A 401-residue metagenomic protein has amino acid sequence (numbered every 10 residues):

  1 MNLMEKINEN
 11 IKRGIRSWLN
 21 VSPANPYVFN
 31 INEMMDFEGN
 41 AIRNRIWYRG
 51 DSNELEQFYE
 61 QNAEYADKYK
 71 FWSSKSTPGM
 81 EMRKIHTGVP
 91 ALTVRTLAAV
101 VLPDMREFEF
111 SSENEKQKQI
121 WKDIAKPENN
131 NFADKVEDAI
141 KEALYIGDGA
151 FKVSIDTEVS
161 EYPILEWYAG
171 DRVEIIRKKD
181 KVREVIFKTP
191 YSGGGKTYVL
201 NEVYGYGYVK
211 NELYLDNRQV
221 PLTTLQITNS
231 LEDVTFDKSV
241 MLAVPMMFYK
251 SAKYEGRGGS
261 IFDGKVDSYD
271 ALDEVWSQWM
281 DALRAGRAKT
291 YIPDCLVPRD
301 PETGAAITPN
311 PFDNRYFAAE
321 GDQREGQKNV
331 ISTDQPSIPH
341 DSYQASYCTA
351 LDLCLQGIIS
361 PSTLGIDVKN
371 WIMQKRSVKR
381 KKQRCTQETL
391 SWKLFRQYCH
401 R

Functional and structural regions predicted by a protein language model:
M1-L165, G170, I176: Extended, helix-rich architectural segments
E54-Y59, E64, A139-I140, K179-S192 (+2 more regions): Short, surface-exposed, charge-dense and proline/glycine-enriched linear segments
N131, F151, K369-R401: Low-complexity basic/metal-binding stretches
V136, P336-Y343, R384-W392: Alpha-helix N-cap/helix-initiation motif
E137-Y145, A150-G259: Extended, regular secondary-structure scaffolds
L144, K265, Y343, Y347-C348 (+2 more regions): Active-site-proximal structural scaffolding
N229-V378: Extended, charged amphipathic alpha-helical segments
